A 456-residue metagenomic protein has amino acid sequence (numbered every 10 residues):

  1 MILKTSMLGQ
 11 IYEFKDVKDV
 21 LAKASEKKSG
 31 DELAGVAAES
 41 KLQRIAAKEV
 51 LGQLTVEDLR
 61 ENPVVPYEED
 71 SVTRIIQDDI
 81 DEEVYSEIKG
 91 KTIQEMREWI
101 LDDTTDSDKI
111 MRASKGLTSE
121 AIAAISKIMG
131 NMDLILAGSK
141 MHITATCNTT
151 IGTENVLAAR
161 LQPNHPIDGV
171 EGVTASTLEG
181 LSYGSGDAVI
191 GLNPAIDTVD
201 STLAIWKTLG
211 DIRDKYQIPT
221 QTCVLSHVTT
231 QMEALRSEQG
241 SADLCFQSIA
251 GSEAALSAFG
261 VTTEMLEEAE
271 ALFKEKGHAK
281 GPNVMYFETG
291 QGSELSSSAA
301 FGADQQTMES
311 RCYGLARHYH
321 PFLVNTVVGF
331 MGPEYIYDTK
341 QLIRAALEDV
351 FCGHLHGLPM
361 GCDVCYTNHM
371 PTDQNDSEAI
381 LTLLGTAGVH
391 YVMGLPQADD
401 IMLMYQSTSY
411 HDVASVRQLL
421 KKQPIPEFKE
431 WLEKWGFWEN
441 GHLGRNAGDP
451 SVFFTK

Functional and structural regions predicted by a protein language model:
M1-M141: Long, compositionally biased, glycine/small-hydrophobic-enriched stretches that function as flexible linkers, tethers
P66-V72, M141-H165, V284-S298, M360-C362: N-terminal small/glycine-rich loop or linker at the start of catalytic domains across soluble metabolic enzymes
T73, D133-S139, T153-N155, A159 (+4 more regions): Alpha-helix-loop-beta-strand connector modules within alpha/beta enzyme cores
R112-T118, I122-G130, V189-W206, V327-K340 (+1 more regions): Glycine-rich, proline-tolerant flexible connector loops at the mouths of alpha/beta enzymes
T149-C245: Glycine- and small hydrophobic-enriched segments that form the cores of compact globular domains
E233-L383, A387, V392-P396, D400 (+2 more regions): Catalytic alpha/beta core domains of metabolic enzymes, predominantly
T382-L383, H390-L395, D399-G444: Internal helix-turn-beta structural module
H442-K456: Intrinsic low-complexity, glycine/proline- and repeat-rich, mixed-charge intrinsically disordered regions appended
